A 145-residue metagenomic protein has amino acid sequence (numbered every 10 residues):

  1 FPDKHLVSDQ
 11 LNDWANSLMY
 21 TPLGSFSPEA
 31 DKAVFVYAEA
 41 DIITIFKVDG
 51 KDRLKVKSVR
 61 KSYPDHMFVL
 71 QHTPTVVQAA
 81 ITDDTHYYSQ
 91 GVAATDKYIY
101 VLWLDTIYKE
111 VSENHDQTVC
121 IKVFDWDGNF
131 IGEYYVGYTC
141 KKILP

Functional and structural regions predicted by a protein language model:
F1-M19, R53-D84, Y134-C140: Surface-exposed loop and turn segments in beta-propeller and other repeat-based domains that flank or scaffold
W14-K32, V36-Y37, D84-T95, L144-P145: Structural signature of eukaryotic scaffold interfaces centered on beta-propeller domains
A30, E39-A40, G50-K51, T118: Surface-exposed loop/turn positions within WD40 beta-propeller blades
E39-I42, T106: Loop/turn residues immediately N-terminal
K47-K51, F124-N129: Short loop/turn segments that connect beta-strands within beta-propeller blades
A80-F124: Loop/turn-rich, solvent-exposed surfaces of beta-rich toroidal or solenoidal domains
D127-N129, V136-P145: Long, positively charged, glycine-interspersed low-complexity recognition regions
